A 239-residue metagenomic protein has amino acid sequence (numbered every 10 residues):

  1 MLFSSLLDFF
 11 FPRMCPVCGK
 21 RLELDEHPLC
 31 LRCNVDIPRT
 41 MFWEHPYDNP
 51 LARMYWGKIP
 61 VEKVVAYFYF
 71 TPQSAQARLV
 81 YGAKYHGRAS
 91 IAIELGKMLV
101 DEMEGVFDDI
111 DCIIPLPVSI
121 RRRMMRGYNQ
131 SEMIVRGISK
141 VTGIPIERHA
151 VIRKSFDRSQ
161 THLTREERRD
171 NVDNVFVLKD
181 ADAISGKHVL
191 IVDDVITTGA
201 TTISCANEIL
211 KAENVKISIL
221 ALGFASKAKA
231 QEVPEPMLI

Functional and structural regions predicted by a protein language model:
M1-V192, T197-I239: Glycine-rich phosphate/pyrophosphate-handling loop used in enzymes and phosphotransfer proteins
